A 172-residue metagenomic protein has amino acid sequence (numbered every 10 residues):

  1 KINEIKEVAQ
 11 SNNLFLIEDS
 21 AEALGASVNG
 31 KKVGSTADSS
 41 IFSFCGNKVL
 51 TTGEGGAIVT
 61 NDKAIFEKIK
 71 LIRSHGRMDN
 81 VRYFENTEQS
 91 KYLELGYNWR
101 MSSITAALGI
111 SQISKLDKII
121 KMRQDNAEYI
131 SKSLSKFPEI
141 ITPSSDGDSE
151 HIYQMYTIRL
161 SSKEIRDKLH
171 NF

Functional and structural regions predicted by a protein language model:
I2-S11, S27, K63-F172: PLP-dependent aminotransferase class I/II
I5-A9, G30-V33, G55-G56: Short, glycine/charged-enriched secondary-structure capping and boundary segments
L14-F15: Hydrophobic "anchor" residues on beta-strands that sit immediately upstream of conserved functional sites
E18-T52, E67, E88-L93: Conserved active-site segment immediately N-terminal to the catalytic lysine that forms the internal aldimine
K31, N61-D62: Acidic, low-complexity intrinsically disordered segments
F42-S43, G56-N61, I110: Short beta-strand-to-turn element immediately C-terminal to the catalytic PLP-Schiff-base lysine in fold type I
V49-G53, S149-I152: Short glycine-enriched loop/turn motifs at secondary-structure junctions
